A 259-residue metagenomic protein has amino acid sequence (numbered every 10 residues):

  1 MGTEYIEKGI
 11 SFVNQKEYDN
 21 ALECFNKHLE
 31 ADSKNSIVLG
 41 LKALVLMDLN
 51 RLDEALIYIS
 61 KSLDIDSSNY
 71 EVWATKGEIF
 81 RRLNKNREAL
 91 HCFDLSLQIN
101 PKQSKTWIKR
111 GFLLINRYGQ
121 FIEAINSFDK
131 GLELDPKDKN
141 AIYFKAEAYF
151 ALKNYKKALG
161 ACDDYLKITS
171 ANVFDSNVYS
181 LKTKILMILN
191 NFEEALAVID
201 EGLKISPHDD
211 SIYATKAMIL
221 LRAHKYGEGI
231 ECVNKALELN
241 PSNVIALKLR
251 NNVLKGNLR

Functional and structural regions predicted by a protein language model:
G2-T3, S36-I37, Y70-E71, S104-K105 (+4 more regions): Helix-start (N-cap) detector for alpha-helical repeat units in TPR-like alpha-solenoids, especially tetratricopeptide
T3-A31, L44-D48, E78, R82: Alpha-helical segment of the N-proximal tetratricopeptide repeat
I10, L44, E78, F112-L113 (+4 more regions): Residue-level recognition of tetratricopeptide repeat
N14, D48-L49, R82-L83, N116-R117 (+4 more regions): Register position in tetratricopeptide repeats
S33, S67, P101, P136 (+3 more regions): Short coil turns that delineate tetratricopeptide repeat
